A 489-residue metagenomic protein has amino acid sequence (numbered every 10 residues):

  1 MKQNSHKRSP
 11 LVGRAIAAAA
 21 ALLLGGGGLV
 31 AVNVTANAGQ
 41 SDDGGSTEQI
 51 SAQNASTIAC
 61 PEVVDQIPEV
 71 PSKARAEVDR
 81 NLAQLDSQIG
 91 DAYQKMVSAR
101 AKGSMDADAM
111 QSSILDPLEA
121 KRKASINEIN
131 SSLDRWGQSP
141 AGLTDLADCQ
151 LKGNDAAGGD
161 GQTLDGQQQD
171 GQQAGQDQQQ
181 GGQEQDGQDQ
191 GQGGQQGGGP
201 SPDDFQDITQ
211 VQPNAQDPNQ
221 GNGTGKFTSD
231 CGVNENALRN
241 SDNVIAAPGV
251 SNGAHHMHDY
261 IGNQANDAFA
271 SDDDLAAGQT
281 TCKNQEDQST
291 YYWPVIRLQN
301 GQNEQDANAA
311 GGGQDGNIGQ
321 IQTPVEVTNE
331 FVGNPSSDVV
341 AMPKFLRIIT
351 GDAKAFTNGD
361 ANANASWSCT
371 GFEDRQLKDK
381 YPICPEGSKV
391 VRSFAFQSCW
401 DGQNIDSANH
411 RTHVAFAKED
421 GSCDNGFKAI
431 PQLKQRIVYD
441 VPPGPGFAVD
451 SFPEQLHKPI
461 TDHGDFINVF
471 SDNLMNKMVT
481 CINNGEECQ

Functional and structural regions predicted by a protein language model:
M1-A21: N-terminal export and membrane-targeting signals
H6-G13, G26-A59: C-terminal region of N-terminal signal peptides and the immediate post-cleavage residues of exported proteins
R8-S9, P68-R75, S104, L133-R135 (+4 more regions): Short, structured coil/loop segments at alpha-helix boundaries
A18-G26, Q397: Hydrophobic cores of alpha-helical transmembrane segments in multi-pass integral membrane proteins
Q40-D186, G198: Soluble extracellular-acting proteins and domains
L143-L146, F345, F396: Generic secondary-structure boundary/loop-capping signal
D177, G182-H255, D259-F394, D401-Q489: Primary mode marks residue(s) on the alpha4-beta5-alpha5 output face of response regulator receiver
